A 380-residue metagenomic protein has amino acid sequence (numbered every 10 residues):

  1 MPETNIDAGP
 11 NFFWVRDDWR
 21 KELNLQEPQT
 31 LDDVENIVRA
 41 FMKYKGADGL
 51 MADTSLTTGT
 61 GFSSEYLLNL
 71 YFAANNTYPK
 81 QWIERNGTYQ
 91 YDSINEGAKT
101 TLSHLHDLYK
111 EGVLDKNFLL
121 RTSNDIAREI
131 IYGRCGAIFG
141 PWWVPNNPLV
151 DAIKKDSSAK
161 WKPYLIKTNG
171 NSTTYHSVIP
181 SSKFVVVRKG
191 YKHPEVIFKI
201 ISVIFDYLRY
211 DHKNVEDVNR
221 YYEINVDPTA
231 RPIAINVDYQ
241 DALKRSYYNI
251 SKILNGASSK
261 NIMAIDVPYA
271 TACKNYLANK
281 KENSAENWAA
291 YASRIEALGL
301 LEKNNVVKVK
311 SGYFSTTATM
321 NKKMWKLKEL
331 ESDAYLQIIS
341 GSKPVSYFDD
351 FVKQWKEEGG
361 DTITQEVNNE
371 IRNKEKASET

Functional and structural regions predicted by a protein language model:
M1-Y66, I83-E129, R134, F139-P141 (+2 more regions): Helix-loop-helix "hinge/cap" segment bordering the ligand-binding cleft or interdomain interface
E3, T88-D92, Y313-K322, Q337: A ubiquitous short alpha-helical element
P79-E96, N169-T174, R231-I253, R372-T380: Short, solvent-exposed loop/beta-turn-alpha elements that line the ligand-binding surface or hinge of extracytoplasmic
P148-N169: Ligand-binding "clamshell"
G170-S177, V185-R188: Substrate-binding rim/cap in mid-to-C-terminal beta-strand-loop elements of soluble/periplasmic
D206-D333, S342: Conserved small-residue motifs centered on glycine
D333-T380: Histidine-centered catalytic/metal-binding microenvironments
